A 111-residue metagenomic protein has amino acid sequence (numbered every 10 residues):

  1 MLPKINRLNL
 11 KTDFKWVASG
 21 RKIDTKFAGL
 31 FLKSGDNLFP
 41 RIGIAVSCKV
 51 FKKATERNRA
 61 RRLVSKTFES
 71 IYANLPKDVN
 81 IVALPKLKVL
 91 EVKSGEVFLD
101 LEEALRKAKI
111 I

Functional and structural regions predicted by a protein language model:
M1-I111: Positively charged, solvent-exposed patches that mediate nucleic-acid binding
